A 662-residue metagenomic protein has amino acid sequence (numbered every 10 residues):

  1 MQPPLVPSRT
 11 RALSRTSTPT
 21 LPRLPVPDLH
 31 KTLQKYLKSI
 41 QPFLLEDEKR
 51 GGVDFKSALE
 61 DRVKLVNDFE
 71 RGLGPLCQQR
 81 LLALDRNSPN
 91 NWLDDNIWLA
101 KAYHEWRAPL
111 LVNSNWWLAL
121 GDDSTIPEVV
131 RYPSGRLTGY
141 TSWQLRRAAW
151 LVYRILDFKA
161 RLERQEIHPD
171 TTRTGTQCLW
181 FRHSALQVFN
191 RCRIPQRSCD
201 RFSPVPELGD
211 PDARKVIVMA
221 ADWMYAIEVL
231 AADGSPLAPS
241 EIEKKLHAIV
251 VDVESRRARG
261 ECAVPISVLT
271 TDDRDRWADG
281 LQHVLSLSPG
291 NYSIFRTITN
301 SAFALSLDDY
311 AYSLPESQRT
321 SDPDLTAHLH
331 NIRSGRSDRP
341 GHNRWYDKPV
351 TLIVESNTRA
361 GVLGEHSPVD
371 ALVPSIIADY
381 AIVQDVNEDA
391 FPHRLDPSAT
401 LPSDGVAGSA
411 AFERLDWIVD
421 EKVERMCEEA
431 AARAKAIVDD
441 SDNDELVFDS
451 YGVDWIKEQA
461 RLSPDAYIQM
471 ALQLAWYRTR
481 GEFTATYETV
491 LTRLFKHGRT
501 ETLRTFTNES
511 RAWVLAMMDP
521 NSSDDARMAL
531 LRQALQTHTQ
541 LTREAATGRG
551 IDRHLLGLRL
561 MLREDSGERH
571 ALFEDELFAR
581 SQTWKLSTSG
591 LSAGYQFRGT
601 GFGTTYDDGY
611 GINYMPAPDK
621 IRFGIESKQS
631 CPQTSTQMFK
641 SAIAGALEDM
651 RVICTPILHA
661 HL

Functional and structural regions predicted by a protein language model:
Q2-Y346, N357-T358, E365, V369-L662: Long, Pro/Ser/Thr-rich low-complexity/intrinsically disordered regulatory tracts in eukaryotic proteins
T351: Conserved ATP phosphate-binding architecture of protein kinases
